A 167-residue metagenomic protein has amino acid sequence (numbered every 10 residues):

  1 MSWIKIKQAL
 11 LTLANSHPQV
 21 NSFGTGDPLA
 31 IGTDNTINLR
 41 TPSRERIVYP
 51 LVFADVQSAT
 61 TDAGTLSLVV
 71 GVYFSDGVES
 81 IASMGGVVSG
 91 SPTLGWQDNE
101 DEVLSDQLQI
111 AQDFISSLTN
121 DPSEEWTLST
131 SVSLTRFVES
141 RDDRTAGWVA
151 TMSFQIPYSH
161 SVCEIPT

Functional and structural regions predicted by a protein language model:
M1-T65, I165-T167: Small/polar-rich, solvent-exposed N-terminal microdomains that initiate assembly or binding
K5, S67, Q109, D113: Short, well-structured alpha-helical interface segments that form or flank functional binding sites
L10, A54, V72, F114 (+1 more regions): Hydrophobic beta-strand residues in large extracellular and virion-surface proteins
H17, N21-F23, S43-I47, D98-P157: Acidic-leaning, charged glycine-interspersed low-complexity segments
S22-G24, A30, V88, T93 (+1 more regions): Intrinsically disordered, low-complexity segments enriched in small/polar residues
G64-I81, R144-Y158: Oligomerization/assembly interface segments of phage tail-like spikes and tubes
S80-V103: A solvent-exposed, charged loop/short amphipathic helix patch at secondary-structure junctions
A82-G86, S161-T167: Short, charged, solvent-exposed linker or helix-capping segments at domain edges/interfaces that act as flexible hinges
